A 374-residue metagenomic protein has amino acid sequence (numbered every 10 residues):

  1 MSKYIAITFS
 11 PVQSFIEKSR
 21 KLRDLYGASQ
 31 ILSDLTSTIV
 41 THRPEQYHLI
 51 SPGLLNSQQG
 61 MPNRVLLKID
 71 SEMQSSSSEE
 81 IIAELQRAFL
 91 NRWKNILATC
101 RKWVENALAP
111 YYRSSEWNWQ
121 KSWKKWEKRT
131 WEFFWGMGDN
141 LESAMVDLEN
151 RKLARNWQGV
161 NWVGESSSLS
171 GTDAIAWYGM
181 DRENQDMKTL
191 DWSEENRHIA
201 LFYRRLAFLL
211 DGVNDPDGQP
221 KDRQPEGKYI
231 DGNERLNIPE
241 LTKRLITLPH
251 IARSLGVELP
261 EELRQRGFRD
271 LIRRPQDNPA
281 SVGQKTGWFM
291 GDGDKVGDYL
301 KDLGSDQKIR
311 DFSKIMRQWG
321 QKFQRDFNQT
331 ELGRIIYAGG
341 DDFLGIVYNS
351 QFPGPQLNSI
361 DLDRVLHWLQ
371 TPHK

Functional and structural regions predicted by a protein language model:
M1-K374: Regulatory and interdomain segments flanking nucleotide-handling catalytic cores in signaling/defense enzymes
